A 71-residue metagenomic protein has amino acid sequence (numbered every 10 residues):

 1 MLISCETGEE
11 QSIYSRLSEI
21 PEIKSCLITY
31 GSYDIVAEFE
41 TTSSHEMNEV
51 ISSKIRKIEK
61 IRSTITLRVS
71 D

Functional and structural regions predicted by a protein language model:
M1-D71: A compositional/biophysical signature of low hydrophobicity enriched in polar/charged and small residues
